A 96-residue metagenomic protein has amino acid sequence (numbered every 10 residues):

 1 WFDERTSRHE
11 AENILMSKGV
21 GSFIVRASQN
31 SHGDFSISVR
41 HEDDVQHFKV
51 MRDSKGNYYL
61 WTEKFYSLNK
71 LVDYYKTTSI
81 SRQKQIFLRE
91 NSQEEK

Functional and structural regions predicted by a protein language model:
W1-K96: Domain-scale recognition of modular recruitment/scaffold domains used in eukaryotic signaling
